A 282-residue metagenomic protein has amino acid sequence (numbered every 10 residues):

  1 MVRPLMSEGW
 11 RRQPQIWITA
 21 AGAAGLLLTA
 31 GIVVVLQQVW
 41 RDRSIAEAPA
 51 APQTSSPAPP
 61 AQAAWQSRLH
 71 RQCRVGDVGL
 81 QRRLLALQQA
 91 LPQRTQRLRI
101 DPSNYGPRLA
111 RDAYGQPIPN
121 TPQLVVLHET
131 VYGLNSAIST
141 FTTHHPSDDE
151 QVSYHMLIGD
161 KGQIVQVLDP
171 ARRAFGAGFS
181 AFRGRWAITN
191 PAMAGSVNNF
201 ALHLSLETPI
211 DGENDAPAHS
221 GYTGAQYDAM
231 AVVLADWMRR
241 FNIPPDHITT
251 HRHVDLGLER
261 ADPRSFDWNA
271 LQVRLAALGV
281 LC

Functional and structural regions predicted by a protein language model:
M1-L91, N199-A201, P209-C282: Basic/polar, cationic surfaces and motifs that engage anionic cell-wall and phosphate/carboxylate ligands
L87-I118, L124-N242: Active-site-adjacent loop/helix surface patches within enzyme catalytic domains that shape the substrate-binding cleft
